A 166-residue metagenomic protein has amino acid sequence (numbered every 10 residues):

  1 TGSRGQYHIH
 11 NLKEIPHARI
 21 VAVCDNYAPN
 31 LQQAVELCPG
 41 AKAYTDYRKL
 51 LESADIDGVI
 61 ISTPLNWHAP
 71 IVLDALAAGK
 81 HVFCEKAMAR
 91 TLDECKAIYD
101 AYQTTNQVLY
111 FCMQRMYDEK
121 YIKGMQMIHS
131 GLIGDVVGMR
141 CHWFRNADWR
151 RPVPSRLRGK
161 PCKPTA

Functional and structural regions predicted by a protein language model:
T1-C38, D118, I128: N-terminal Rossmann-like dinucleotide-binding module
Y7-N11, Q33-A34, I71-L73, E94-C95 (+2 more regions): Short, solvent-exposed loop/turn and secondary-structure capping segments
H17, G40, D55, L132-D135: Glycine-centered tight turns that cap/initiate beta-strands
G40-Y47: Conserved SAM-binding strand-loop segment of SAM-dependent methyltransferases
Y47-L51, M125: Short hydrophobic/charged patches on amphipathic alpha-helices used for structural packing and interfaces
G58-I60: N-terminal Rossmann-like NAD(P) cofactor-binding module of classical short-chain dehydrogenase/reductase
P64-L65, A69-Y117, G131: Beta-strand-loop-alpha-helix segment that lines the small-molecule cofactor/substrate pocket of alpha/beta enzymes
Q107-Y110, R115-A166: Predominantly a Rossmann-like dinucleotide-binding segment in NAD(P)-dependent oxidoreductases
